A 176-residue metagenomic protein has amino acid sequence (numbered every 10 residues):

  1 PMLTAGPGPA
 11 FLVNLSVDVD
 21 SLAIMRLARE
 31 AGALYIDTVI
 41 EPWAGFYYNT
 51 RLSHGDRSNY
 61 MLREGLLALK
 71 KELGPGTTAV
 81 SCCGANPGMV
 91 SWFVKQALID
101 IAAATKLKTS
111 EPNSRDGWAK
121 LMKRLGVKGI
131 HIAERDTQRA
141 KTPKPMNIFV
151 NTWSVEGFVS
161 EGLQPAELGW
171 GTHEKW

Functional and structural regions predicted by a protein language model:
M2-P7: Short amphipathic alpha-helix with an adjacent loop that forms part of the alpha/beta core around
P9-N14, Y35-D37: N-terminal Rossmann-like NAD(P) cofactor-binding module of classical short-chain dehydrogenase/reductase
V13-L22: N-terminal glycine-rich "phosphate-gripper" loop used for MgATP/nucleotide binding and carboxylate activation
N14, D56, C83-P87: Hydrophobic alpha-helical scaffolding
V17-D18, I40-W43, G84, R135-T137: An acidic- and aromatic-residue-enriched active-site/binding cleft used to recognize and process polar
D18, R29, A79-C82: Catalytic cofactor-binding cores of redox enzymes
A23-M25, R29-E30, T38-T77: Rossmann-fold NAD(P)-binding glycine/threonine-rich loop
M61-W176: Rossmann-like dinucleotide-binding core of oxidoreductases
